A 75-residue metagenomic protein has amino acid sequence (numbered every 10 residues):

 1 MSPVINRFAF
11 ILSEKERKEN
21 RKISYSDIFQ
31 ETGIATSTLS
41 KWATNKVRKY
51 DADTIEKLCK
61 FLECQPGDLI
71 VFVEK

Functional and structural regions predicted by a protein language model:
M1-D27: A short, Lys/Arg-rich alpha-helix, primarily the initiator
N6, D51-D53: Short alpha-helical elements of helix-turn-helix
N20, V47-Y50, F61: Helix-turn-helix/winged-helix DNA-binding modules
N20-K41: Short alpha-helical DNA-recognition segment
L39-S40, T44-K49: Short, charged early-sequence alpha-helical segments and their helix-coil boundaries
K41, I70-K75: Short, charged recognition helix plus adjacent turn of helix-turn-helix-like nucleic-acid-binding domains
D53-D68: DNA major-groove recognition helix of helix-turn-helix/homeodomain DNA-binding modules
